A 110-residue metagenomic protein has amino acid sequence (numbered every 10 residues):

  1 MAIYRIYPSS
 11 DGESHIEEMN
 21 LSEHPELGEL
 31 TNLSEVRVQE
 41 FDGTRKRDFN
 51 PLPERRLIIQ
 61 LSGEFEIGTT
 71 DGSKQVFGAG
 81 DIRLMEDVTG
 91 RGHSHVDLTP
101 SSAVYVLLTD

Functional and structural regions predicted by a protein language model:
M1-E40: A short, N-terminal "cap"/entry segment at the start of jelly-roll beta-barrel domains of the cupin/DSBH fold
S10, L61, T70: Short, ordered coil/turn segments that flank beta-strands lining enzyme active or ligand-binding pockets
L21-H24, S34-L52, Q75, E86-G90 (+1 more regions): Conserved short histidine dyad/triad with adjacent acidic residue
S34, T70-D81, D87-D110: Ligand-binding loop in jelly-roll beta-barrel domains
E40, P51-I67, V106-T109: Short, conserved beta-strand element in jelly-roll/cupin
K46-R47, G63-G68, I82: Short beta-strand segments in beta-sandwich/barrel cores
